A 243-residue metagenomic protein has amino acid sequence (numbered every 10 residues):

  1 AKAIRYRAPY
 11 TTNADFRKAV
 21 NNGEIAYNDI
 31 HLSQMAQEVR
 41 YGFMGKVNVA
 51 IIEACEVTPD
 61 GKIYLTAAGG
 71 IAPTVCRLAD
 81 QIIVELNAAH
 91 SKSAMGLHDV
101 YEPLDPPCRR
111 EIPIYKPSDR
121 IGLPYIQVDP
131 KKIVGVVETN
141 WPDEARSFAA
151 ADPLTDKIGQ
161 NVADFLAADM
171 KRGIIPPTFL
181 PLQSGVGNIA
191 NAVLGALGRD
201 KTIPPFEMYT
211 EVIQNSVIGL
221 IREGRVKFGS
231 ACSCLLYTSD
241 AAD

Functional and structural regions predicted by a protein language model:
A1-D243: Conserved alpha/beta enzyme-core scaffold
